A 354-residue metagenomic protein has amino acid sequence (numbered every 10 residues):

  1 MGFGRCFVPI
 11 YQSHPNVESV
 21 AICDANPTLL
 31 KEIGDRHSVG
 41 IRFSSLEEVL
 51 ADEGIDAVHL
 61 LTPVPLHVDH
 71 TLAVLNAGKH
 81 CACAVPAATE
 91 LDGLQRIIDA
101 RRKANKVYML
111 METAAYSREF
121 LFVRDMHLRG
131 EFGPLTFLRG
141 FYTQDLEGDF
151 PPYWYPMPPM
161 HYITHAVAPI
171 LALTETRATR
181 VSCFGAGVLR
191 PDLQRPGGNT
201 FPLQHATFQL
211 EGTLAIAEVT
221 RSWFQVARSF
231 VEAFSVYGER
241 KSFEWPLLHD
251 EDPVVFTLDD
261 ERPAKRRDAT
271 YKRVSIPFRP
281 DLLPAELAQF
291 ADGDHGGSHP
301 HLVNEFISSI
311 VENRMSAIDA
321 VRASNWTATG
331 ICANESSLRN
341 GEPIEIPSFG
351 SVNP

Functional and structural regions predicted by a protein language model:
M1-H37: N-terminal Rossmann-like dinucleotide-binding module
H37-A100: Beta-loop-alpha module in the N-terminal Rossmann-like domain of NAD(P)-dependent dehydrogenases, especially those
V39-G40, A77-K79, A104-K106, G212-I216: A short helix->loop->beta-strand "cap" motif at the edges of active sites that frequently abuts
G78, N105, G130, N313 (+1 more regions): Glycine-centered short loops/turns at secondary-structure junctions
A88-F150, P156: A contiguous active-site-proximal alpha/beta segment in oxidoreductase catalytic domains
K106, G133, E335-P354: C-terminal capping/lid region of NAD(P)-dependent oxidoreductase domains
G148-S229, V321: Rossmann-like dinucleotide-binding domain that binds NAD(P)(H)
F201, T207-E211, S235, R240-I318 (+1 more regions): C-terminal glycine/acidic-rich active-site capping loop/insertion
